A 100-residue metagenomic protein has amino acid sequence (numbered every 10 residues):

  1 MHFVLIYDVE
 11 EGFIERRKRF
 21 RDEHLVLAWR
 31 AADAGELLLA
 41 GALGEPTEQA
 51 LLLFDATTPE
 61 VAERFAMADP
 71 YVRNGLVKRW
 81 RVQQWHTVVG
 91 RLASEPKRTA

Functional and structural regions predicted by a protein language model:
M1-A100: Conserved, structured core segments of small domains
